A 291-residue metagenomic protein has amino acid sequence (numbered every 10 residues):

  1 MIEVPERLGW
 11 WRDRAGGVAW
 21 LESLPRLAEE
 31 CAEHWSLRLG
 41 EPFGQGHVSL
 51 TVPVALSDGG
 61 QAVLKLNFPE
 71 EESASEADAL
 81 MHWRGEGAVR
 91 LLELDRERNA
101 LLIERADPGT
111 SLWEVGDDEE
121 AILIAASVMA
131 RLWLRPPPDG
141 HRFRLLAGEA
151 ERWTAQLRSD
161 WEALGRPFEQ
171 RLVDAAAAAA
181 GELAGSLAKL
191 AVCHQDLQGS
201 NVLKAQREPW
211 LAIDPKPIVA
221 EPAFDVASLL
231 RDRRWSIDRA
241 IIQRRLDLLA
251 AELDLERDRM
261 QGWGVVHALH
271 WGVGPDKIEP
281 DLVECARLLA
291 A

Functional and structural regions predicted by a protein language model:
M1-A88, A205-P209, C285-A291: Conserved NTP-binding catalytic cores of kinases and kinase-like/nucleotidyltransferase enzymes across multiple kinase
R12, E162-A163, W271-A291: ATP/Mg2+ or Mg2+-diphosphate-binding catalytic cores that bind nucleotide phosphates or diphosphates via glycine-rich
W20-A28, E33, L134-H194, A205 (+1 more regions): An alpha-helical support segment within catalytic cores of ATP-dependent transferases
P25, H47, D58-L102, G109-L132 (+1 more regions): A conserved alpha-helical element in kinase catalytic cores
G44, S49-A55, V63-L64, L91 (+1 more regions): Active-site acidic catalytic loop and adjacent metal/ATP-binding pocket of ATP-dependent phosphoryl transfer enzymes
R135, D258, P280-D281: ATP-dependent kinase catalytic cores of phosphoinositide-metabolizing enzymes and PI3K-like protein kinases
K204-R259, E284: Active-site Asp-x-Gly
G262-L269: Small/polar glycine-rich anion-binding or flexible loop at a beta-alpha turn
